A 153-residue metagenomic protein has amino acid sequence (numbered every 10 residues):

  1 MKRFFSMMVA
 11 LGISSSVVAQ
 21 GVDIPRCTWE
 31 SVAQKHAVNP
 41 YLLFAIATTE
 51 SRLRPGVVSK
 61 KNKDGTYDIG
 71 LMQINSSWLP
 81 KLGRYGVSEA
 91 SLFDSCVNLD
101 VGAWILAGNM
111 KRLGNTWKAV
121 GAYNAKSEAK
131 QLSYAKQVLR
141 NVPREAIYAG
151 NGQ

Functional and structural regions predicted by a protein language model:
K2-A10: Sec-dependent signal peptide recognition, specifically the positively charged N-region followed immediately by
S14-S16: N-terminal signal peptide c-region/cleavage motif recognized by signal peptidases
Q20-Q153: Catalytic glycan-binding domains that act on GlcNAc-containing polysaccharides
